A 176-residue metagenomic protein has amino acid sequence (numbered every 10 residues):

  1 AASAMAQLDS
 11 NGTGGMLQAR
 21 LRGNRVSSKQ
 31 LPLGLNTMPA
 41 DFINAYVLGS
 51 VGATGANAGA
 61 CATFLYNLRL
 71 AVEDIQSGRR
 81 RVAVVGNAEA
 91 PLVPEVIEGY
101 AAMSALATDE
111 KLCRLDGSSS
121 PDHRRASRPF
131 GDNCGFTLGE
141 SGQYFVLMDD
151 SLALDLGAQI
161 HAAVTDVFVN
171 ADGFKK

Functional and structural regions predicted by a protein language model:
A1-A6, Q76-L92, I97-G99: Internal hydrophobic scaffold segments of catalytic domains
A1-S3, Q7-L8, Y66-L70: Conserved active-site "lid/cap" helical segment
S3-A53, I97-G117: Active-site-proximal gating segment of KS-fold condensing enzymes and close homologs
S3-M5, G59-T63, N87-L92, D166-A171: Acidic, glycine-rich active-site loops and adjacent beta-strand->loop/helix elements that engage anionic groups
N24-R25, L33, A90, R124-S127 (+1 more regions): Domain-wide signal for the mature, well-folded portions of proteins, strongly enriched in nucleus-encoded organellar
N36, A40, N44-V47, T54-E89 (+1 more regions): Active-site-proximal alpha-helical scaffold in enzymes
L65, A90-A126, V169-K175: Active-site-adjacent elements of ketosynthase-type condensing enzymes
R114-K176: Condensing-enzyme catalytic core mediating Claisen C-C bond formation in acyl metabolism
